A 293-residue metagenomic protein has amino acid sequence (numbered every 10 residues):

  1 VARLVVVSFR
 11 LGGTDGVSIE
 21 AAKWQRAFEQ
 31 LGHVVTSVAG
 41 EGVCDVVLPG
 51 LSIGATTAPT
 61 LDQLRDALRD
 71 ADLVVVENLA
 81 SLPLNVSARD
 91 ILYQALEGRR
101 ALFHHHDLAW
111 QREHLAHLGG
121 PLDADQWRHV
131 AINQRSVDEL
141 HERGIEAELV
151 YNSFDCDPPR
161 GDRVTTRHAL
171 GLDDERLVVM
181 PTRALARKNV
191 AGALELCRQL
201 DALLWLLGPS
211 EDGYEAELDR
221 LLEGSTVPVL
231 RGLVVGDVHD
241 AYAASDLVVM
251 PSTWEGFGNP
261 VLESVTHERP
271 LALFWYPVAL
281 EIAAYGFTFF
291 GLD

Functional and structural regions predicted by a protein language model:
V6, L172-K188, L194-Q199, W205: Conserved donor-binding/catalytic core segment of Leloir-type glycosyltransferases
L61, H117-L118, P159-L172: A short helix/loop element that forms part of the nucleotide-sugar donor recognition site in Leloir-type
V75, V248-V249: A short hydrophobic beta-strand element within the catalytic core of glycosyltransferases that build diverse glycans
R112-L149, F154-G161: A short, active-site helix/loop in glycosyltransferases that binds the activated sugar's phosphate group
G208, E215-H239, T288-F289: Nucleotide-activated donor-binding/catalytic signature segment of Leloir-type glycosyltransferases, i.e., the conserved
D240-S245: Short alpha-helical donor nucleotide-sugar binding micro-motif in glycosyltransferases
T253: Aromatic "clamp/platform" in nucleotide-sugar-dependent glycosyltransferases that forms part of the donor/acceptor
P270-F274, F289-G291: Short hydrophobic beta-strand element within catalytic cores of glycosyltransferases and related nucleotide-activated
